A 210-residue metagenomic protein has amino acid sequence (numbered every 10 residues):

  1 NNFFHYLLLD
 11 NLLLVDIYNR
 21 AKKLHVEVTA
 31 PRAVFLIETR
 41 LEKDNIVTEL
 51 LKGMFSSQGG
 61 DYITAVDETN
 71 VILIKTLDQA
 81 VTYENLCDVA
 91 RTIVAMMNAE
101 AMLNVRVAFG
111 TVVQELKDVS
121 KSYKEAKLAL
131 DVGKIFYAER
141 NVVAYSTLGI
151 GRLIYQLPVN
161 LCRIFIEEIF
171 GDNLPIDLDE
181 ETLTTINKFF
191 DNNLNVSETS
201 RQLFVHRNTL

Functional and structural regions predicted by a protein language model:
N2, Y6-T209: Cytosolic nucleotide-utilizing catalytic cores of signal-transduction proteins
